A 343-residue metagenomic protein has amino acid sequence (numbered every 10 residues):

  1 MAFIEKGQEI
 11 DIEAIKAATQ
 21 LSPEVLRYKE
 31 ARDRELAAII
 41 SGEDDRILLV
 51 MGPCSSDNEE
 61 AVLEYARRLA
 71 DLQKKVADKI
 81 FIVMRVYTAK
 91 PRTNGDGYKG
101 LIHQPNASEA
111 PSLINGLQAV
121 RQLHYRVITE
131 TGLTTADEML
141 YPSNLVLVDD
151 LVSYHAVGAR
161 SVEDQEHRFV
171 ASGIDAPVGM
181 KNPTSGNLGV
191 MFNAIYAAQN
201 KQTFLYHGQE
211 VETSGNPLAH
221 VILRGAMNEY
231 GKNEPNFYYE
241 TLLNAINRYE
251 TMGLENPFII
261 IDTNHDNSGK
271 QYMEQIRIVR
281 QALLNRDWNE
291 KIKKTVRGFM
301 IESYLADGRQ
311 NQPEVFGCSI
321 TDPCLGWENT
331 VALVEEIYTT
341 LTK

Functional and structural regions predicted by a protein language model:
M1-S41: N- or domain-start disorder-to-order transition segments that initiate the globular core
A37-D45, T251-N256: Glycine-rich phosphate/diphosphate-binding loops that line cofactor/substrate pockets in enzymes
L48-A61, D322: Conserved phosphate/anionic-ligand binding catalytic regions in large, soluble enzymes, centered on
G52, I261, G326: Conserved, mostly hydrophobic/aromatic
C54-D57, N256, N264-K270: Short acidic, Gly/Ser-rich segments with clustered Asp/Glu that frequently serve as metal-coordination loops in enzyme
A66, K79-N244, R248, H265-K270 (+5 more regions): Active-site-facing alpha/beta catalytic cores
S303-L341: Internal helix-turn-beta structural module
